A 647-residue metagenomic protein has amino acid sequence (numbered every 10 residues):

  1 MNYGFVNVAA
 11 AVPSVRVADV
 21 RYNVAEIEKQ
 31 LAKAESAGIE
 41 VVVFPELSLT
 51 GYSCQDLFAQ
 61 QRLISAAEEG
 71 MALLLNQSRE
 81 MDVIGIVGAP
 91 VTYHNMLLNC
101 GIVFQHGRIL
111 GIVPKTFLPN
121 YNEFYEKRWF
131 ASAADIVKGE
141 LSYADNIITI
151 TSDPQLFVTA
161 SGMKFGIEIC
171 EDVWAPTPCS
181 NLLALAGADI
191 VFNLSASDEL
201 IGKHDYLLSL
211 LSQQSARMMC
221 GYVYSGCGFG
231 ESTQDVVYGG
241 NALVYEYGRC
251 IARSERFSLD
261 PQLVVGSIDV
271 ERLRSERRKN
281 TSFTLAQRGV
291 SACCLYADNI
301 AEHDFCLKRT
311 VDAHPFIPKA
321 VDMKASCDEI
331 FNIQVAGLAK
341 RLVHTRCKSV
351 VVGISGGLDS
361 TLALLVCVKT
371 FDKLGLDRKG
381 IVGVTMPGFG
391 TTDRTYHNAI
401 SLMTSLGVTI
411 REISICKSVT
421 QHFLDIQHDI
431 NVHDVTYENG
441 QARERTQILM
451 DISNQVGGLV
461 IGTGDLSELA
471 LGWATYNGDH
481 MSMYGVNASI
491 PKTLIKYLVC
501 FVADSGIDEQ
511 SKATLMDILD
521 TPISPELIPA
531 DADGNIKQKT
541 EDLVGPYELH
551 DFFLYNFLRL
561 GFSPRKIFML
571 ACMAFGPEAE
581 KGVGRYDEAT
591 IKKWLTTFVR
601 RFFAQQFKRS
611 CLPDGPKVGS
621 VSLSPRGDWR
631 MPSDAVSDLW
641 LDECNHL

Functional and structural regions predicted by a protein language model:
M1-G353, K369-R378, I410: Enzyme catalytic cores with a strong preference for nitrogen-chemistry domains
N23, S161, C220, S232 (+4 more regions): ATP/NTP-dependent adenylation/nucleotidyl-transfer catalytic domains that generate, transfer, or process NMP-activated
